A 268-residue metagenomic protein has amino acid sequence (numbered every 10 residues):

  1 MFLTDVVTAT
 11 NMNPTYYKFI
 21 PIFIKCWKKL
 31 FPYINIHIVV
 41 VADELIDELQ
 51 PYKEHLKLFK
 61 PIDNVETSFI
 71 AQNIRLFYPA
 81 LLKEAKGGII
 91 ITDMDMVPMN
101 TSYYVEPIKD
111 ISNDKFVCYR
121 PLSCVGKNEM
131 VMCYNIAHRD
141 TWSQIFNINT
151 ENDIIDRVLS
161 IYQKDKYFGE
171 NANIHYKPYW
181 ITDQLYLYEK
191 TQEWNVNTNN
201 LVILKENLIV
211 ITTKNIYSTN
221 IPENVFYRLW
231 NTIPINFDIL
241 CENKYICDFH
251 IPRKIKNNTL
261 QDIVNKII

Functional and structural regions predicted by a protein language model:
M1-N64, A85, T259, I263-I268: N-terminal anchoring/stem segment of glycosyltransferases
A9-I20, S68-Q72, G126-M130, Y176-D183: Aromatic-acidic/polar surface patches that form glycan- and anion
N13-Y17, V97-P98, W142: Short acidic, S/G/P-rich loop/turn micro-motifs used as interaction or catalytic elements
Y17-C26, T101-K109, N147-V158, D183-L185: Well-ordered, non-membrane alpha-helical segments in soluble/globular domains
P61-S68, L122-V125: A short glycine/serine-rich beta->alpha loop
A71-Y119: GT-A fold catalytic core of metal-dependent nucleotide-sugar glycosyltransferases, centered on the diacidic
N113-D140: Short beta-strand-to-loop element that shapes/binds the nucleotide-sugar donor at the catalytic cleft/hinge
D140-N258, I263: Catalytic core and acceptor-binding pocket of nucleotide-sugar-dependent glycosyltransferases
